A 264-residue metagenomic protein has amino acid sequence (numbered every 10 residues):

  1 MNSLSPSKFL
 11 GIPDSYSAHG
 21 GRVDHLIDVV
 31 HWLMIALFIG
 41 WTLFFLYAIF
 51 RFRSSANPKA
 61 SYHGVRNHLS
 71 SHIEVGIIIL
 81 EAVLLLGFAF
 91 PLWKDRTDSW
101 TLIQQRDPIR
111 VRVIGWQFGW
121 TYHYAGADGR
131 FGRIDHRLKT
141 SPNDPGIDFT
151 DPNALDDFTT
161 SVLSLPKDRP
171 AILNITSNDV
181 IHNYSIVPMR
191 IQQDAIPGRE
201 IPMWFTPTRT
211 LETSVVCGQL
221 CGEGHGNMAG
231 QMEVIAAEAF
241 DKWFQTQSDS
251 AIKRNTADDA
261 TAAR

Functional and structural regions predicted by a protein language model:
N2-I27, F50-R264: Non-transmembrane, membrane-proximal soluble domains of secreted or membrane proteins
I27-G40: Alpha-helical transmembrane segments
H31-M34, F45, S177, E233: Short linear sequence motifs
F38-S55: Alpha-helical transmembrane segments
